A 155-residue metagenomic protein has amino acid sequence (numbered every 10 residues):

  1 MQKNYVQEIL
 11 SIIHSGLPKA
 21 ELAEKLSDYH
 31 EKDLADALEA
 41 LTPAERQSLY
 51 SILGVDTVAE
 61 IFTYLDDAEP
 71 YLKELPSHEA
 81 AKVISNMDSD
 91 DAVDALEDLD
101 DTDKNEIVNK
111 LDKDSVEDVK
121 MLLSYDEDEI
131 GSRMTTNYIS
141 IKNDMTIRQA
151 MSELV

Functional and structural regions predicted by a protein language model:
M1-V155: Hydrophobic packing positions in regular secondary-structure scaffolds
